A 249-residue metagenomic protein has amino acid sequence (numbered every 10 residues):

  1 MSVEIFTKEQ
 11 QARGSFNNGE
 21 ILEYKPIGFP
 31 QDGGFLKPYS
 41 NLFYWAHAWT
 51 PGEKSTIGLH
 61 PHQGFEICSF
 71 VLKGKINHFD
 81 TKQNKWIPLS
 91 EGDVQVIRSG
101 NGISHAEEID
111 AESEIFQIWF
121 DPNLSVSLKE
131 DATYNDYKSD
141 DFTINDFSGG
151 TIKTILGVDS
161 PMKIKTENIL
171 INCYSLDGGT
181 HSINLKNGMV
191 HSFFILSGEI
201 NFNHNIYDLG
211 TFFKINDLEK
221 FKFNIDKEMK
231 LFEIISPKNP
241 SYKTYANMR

Functional and structural regions predicted by a protein language model:
E4-G34, L42-H62, L72-F79, W86-I87 (+4 more regions): Conserved short histidine dyad/triad with adjacent acidic residue
D80-R98, K186, N201-I225: Short acidic-glycine-tyrosine-enriched beta hairpin
K82-S90, I109-D110, E130-D136: "Short basic amphipathic alpha-helical interaction patches in structured regions
S99-V126, I206-D208, I215-A246: Ligand-binding loop in jelly-roll beta-barrel domains
I103, E112-N205, L209-T211: Conserved, well-structured core segments that form or line functional sites
K129-T133, T244-R249: Glycine- and charge-enriched low-complexity intrinsically disordered segments
